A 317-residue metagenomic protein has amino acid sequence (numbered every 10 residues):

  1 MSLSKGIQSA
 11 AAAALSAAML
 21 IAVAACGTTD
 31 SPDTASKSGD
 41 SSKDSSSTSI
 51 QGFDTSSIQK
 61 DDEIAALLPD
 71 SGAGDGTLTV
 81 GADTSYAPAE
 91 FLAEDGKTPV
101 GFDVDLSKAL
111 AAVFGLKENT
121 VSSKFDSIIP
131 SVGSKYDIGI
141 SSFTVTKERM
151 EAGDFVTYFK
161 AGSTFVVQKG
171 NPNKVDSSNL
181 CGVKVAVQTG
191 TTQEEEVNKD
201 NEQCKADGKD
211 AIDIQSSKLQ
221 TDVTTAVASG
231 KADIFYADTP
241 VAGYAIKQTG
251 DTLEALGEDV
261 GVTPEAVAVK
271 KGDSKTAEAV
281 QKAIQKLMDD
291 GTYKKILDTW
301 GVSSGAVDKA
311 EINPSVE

Functional and structural regions predicted by a protein language model:
A22-K43: Bacterial lipoprotein signal-peptidase II cleavage site
G27, K43-K60, A112, K184 (+2 more regions): Extended ligand-binding regions for polar small-molecule ligands
A35-K37, D44-G139: Extracytoplasmic small-molecule ligand-binding "clamshell" domains of the periplasmic binding protein/Venus flytrap
S49-P69, E195-I214, Q285-E317: Ligand-binding clefts/hinges and TM-proximal coupling segments of bilobed small-molecule sensing domains
T84, K160-V167, K247-K282, S303-E317: Periplasmic-binding protein-like
P99-A112, F143-V145, T164-L219, I234 (+1 more regions): Bilobed "Venus flytrap"/periplasmic-binding protein-like clamshell domains and structurally analogous long
K117-N179: Acidic, polar ligand-binding/catalytic clefts
F143-M150, N198-K199, A228-V262: A ligand-binding cleft/hinge motif common to bilobed small-molecule-binding domains
